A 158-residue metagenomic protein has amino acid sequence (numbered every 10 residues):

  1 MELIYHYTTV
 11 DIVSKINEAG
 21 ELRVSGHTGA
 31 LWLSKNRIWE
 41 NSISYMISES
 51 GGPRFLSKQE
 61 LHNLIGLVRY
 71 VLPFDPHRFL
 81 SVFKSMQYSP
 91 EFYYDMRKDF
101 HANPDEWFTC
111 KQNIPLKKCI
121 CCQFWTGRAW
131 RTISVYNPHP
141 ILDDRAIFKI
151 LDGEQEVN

Functional and structural regions predicted by a protein language model:
M1-N158: NAD-dependent ADP-ribosyltransferases
